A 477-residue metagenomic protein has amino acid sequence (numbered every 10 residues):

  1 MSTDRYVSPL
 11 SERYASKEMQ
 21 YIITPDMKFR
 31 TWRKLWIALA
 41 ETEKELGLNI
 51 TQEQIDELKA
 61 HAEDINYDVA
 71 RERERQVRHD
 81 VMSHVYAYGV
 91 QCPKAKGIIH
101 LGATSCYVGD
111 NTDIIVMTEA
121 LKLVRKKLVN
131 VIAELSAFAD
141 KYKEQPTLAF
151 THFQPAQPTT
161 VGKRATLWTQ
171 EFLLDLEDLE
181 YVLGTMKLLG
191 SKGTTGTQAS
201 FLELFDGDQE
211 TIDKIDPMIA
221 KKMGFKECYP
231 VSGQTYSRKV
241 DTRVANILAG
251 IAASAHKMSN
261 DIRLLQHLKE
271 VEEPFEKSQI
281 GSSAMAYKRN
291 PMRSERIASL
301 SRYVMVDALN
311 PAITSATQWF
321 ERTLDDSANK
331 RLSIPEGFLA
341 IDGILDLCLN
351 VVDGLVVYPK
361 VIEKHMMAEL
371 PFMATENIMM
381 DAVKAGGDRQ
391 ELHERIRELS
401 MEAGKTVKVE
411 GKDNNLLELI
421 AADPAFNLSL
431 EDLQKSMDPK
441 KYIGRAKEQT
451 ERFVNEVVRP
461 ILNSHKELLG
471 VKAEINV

Functional and structural regions predicted by a protein language model:
M1-A199, G207-A220, G281-S282, M292-R296 (+3 more regions): A helix-coil-helix interface module used to build multimeric assemblies and to scaffold catalytic/cofactor sites
Q20-T24, V69-R71, Q279-S299, E321-E336 (+4 more regions): Short beta-alpha connecting loops at secondary-structure transitions that line or flank enzyme active sites
L39-T42, V124, L128-V131, L135-F138 (+14 more regions): Amphipathic alpha-helices that form helix-helix packing interfaces
D140-G162, E272-K288, E321-A328, D353-M373: Glycine-rich cofactor-pocket loops
K163, T242-G250, N377-A385: Short, well-ordered beta-strand elements within core beta-sheets of diverse protein domains
D175, K226, G233-S327, R331-L332: Glycine-rich anion/phosphate-binding loop at the beta-strand->alpha-helix junction
E272, R395-E402: Active/binding-pocket-proximal capping segment
Y303-R389, R395: Long, amphipathic alpha-helical stalk/connector segments used for oligomerization, subunit docking, or mechanical
